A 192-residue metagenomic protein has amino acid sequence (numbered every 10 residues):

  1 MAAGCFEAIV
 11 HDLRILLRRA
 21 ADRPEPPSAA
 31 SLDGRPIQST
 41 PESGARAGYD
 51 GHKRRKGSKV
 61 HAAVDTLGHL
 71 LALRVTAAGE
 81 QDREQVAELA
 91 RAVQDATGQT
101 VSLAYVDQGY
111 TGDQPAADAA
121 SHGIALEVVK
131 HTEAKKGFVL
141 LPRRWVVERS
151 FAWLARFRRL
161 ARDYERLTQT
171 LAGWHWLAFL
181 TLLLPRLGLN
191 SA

Functional and structural regions predicted by a protein language model:
M1-A192: Short alpha-helical elements
